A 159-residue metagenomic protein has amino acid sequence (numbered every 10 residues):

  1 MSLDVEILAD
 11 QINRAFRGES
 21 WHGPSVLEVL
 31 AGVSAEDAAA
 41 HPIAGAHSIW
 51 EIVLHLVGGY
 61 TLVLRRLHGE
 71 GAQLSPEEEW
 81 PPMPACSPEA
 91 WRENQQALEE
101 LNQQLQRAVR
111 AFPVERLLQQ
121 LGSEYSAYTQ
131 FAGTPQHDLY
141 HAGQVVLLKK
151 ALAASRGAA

Functional and structural regions predicted by a protein language model:
S2-G23, L27-L30, A35-P81, Q120-A159: Short, contiguous alpha-helical
M83-Q119, T129-H137: Acidic/histidine-rich alpha-helical segments that form the ligand environment of transition-metal centers
